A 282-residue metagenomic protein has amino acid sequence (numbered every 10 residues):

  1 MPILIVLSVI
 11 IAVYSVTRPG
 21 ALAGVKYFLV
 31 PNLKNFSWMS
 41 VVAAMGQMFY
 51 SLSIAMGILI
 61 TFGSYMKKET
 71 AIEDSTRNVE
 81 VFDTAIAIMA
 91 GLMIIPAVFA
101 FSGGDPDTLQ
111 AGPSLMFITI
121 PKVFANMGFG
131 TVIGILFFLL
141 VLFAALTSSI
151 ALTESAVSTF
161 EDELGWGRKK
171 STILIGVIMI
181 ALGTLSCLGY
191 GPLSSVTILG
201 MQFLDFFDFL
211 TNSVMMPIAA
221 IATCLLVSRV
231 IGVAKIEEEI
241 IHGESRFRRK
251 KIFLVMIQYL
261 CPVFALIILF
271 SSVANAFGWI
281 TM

Functional and structural regions predicted by a protein language model:
M1-L146, K170-S171: Membrane-embedded translocation segments of transport machinery
I3-F28, F99-A100, L182-Y190, P217-I218 (+2 more regions): Hydrophobic alpha-helical segments and their helix-loop junctions in multi-pass secondary transporters
P19-V42, T108-F117, G191-D208, E237-K250 (+1 more regions): Inter-helical loop and helix-membrane interface segments of multi-pass membrane transporters/permeases
S53-K68, L142-A156, A220-E237, A276: Transmembrane alpha-helical segments in integral membrane proteins
T70, L152-W166, L199, F203 (+1 more regions): Alpha-helical transmembrane segments
F82-I88, T131-G134, F143-L146, F160-S195 (+1 more regions): Loop-to-transmembrane helix boundary motifs in multi-pass membrane proteins
D105-L115, V132-F143, S158-K170, G189-A220 (+1 more regions): Transmembrane helix-loop boundary segments of multi-pass membrane transporters
L204-V227, R248-M282: A generic transmembrane alpha-helix motif of multi-pass inner-membrane proteins
